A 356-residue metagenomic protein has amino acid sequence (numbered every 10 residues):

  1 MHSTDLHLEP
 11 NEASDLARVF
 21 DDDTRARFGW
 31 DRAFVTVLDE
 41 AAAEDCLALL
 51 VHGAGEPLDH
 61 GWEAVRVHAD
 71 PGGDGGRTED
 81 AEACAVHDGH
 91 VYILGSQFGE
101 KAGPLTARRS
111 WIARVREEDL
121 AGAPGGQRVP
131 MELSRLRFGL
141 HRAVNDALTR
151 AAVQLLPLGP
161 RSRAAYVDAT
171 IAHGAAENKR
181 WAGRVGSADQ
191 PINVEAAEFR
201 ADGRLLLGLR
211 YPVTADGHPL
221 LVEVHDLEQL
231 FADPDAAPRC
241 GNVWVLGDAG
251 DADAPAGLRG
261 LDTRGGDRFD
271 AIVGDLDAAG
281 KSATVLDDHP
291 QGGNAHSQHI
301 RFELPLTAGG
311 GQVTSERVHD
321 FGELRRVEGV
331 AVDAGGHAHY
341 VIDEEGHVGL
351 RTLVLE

Functional and structural regions predicted by a protein language model:
M1-E356: Sequence/structural signature of beta-propeller domains
